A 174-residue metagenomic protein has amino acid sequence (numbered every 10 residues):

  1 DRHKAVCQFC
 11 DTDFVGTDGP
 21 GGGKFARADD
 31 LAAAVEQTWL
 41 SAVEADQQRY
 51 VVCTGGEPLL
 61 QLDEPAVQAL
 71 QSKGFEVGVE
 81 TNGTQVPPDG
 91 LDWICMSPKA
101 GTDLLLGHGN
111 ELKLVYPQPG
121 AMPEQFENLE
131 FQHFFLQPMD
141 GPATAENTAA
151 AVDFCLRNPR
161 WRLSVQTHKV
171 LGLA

Functional and structural regions predicted by a protein language model:
D1-L91: Conserved Radical SAM active-site core
A45-Y50, L59-A174: Conserved AdoMet/S-adenosylmethionine-binding subsite of the radical SAM
